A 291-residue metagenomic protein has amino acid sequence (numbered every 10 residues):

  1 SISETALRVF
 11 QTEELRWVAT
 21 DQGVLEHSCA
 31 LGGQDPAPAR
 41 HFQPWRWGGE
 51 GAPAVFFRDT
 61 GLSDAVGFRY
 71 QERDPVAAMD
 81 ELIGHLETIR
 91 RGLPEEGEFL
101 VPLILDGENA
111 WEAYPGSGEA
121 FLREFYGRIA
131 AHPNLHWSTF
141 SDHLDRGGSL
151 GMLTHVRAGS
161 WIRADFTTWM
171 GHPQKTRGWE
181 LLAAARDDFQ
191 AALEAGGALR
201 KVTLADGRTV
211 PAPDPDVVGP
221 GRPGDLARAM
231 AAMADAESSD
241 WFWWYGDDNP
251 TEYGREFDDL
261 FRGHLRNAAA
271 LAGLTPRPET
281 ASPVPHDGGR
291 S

Functional and structural regions predicted by a protein language model:
S1-E4, L25-Q34, W111-E112, D145-R146: Acidic-and-aromatic substrate-binding clefts and catalytic sites of carbohydrate-active enzymes
E4-T5, A231: Contiguous, well-ordered alpha-helical segments that form the cores/surfaces of helical PPI scaffolds
L7-G49: Acidic, His- and aromatic-enriched active-site or binding-groove loops in soluble protein domains that engage sugars
D35-A65, Y70-S291: Active-site and substrate-binding clefts of carbohydrate-active enzymes
